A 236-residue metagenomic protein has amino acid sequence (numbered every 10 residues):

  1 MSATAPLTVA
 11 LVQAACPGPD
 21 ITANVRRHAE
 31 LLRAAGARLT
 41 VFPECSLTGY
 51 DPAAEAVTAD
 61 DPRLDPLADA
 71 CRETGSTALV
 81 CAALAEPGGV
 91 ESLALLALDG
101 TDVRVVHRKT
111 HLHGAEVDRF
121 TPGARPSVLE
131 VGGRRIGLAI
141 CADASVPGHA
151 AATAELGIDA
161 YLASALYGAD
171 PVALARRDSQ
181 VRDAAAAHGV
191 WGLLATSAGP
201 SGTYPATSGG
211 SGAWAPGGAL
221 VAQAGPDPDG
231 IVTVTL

Functional and structural regions predicted by a protein language model:
T4-L11: Extreme N-terminal starter segment of soluble prokaryotic enzymes
Q13-G18: Short polar catalytic/cofactor-binding loops
I21, R26-G100, G168-D183, A187-V190: Cys-nucleophile CN-hydrolase/nitrilase-fold catalytic domain and related Cys-dependent amidase chemistry that acts on
P62-T77, S145-D229: CN hydrolase (nitrilase-like) catalytic-core segments centered on the catalytic cysteine and neighboring Lys/Glu
V80-A82, L93-A97, S127-L129, L194 (+2 more regions): Short beta-strand scaffold segments in enzyme catalytic cores
E86-D159, G168-S179: Active-site catalytic loop in hydrolytic enzyme cores
V103-K109, A163, Q223-G225, T233: Residue-level detector of high-confidence beta-strand sites
